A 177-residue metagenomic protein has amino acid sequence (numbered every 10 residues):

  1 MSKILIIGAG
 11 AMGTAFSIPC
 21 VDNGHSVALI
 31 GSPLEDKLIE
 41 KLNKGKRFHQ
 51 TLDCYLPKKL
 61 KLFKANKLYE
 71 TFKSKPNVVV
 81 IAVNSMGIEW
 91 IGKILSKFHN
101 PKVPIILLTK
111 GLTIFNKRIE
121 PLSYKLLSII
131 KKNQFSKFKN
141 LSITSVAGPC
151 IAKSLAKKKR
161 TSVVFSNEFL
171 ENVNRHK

Functional and structural regions predicted by a protein language model:
M1-C54, L60-K64, S74, F115: NAD(P)+-binding Rossmann beta1-loop-alpha1 motif at the extreme N-terminus of oxidoreductases
S2, V103, T161: Nucleotide donor/acceptor-binding cores
I6, L29, I105-L107, S145 (+1 more regions): Structural beta-sheet core signal
I7, A15, V164, L170-K177: Active-site-lining helix/loop region of Rossmann-like oxidoreductase modules
D22-G24, L56-P57, N100, F138-N140: Short, well-ordered coil/turn elements that cap or connect secondary structure elements
K44-H49, K125, T161-V164: Short, hinge-like loop/turn segments at secondary-structure boundaries
L62-F63, K73-I81, S85-K158, F169 (+1 more regions): Rossmann-like NAD(P)(H) cofactor-binding subdomain of soluble oxidoreductases
A65-Y69: Conserved SAM/SAH-binding loop
